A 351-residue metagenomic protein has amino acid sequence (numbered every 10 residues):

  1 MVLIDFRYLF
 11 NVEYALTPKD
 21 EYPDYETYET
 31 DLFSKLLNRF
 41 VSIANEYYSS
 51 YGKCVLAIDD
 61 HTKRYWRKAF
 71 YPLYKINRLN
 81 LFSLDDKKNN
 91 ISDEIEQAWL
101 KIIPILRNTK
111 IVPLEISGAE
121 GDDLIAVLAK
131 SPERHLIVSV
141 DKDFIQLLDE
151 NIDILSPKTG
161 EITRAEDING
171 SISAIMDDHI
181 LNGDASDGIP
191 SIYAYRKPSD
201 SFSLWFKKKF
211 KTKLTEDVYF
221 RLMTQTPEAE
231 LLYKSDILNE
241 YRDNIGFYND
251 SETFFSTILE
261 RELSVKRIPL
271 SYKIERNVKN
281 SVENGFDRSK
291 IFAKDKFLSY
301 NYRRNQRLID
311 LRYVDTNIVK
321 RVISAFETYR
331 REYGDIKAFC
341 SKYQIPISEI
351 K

Functional and structural regions predicted by a protein language model:
M1-V138, F144-T163, D310-L311, T316-T328: Noncatalytic, basic helical substrate-engagement surface that gates or grips nucleic-acid strands
V12, N38, S42, E46 (+18 more regions): Charged/polar, solvent-exposed surface patches and flexible loops
P18, L32, F297-Y302, R307 (+2 more regions): Low-complexity, acidic/Ser/Thr- and charged residue-rich accessory regions of DNA metabolism proteins
K35, G160, G183, Q225-T226 (+1 more regions): Glycine-centered flexibility motif
L128-P132, E166-M176: Short, surface-exposed amphipathic charged segments that create phosphate/polyanion-binding patches used for binding
S131, E150, Q225, E260-L263 (+1 more regions): Residues within well-ordered alpha-helical secondary structure of globular protein domains
F144-I145, G170-Y300, I309, D315: Helix-hairpin-helix
L155-P157, I162-A165, D178-N182, A194: Assembly/interface hotspot detector across virion components, adhesins/toxins, and nucleic-acid enzymes
